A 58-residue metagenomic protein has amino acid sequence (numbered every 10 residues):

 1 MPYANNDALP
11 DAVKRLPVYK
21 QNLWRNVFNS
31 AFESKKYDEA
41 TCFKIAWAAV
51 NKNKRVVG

Functional and structural regions predicted by a protein language model:
M1-G58: C-terminal alpha-helical interaction appendages
